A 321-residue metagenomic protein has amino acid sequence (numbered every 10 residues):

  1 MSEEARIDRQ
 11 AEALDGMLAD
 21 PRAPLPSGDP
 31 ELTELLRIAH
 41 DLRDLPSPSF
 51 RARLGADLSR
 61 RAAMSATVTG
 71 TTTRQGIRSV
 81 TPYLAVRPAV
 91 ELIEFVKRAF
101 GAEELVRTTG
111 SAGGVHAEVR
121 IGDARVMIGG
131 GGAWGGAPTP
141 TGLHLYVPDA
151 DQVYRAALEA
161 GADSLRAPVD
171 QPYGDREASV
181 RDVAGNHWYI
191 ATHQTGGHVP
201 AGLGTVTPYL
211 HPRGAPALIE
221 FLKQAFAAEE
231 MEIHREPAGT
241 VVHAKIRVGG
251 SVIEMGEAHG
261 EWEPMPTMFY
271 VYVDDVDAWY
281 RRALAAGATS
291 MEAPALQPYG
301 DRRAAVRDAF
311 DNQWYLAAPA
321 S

Functional and structural regions predicted by a protein language model:
M1-P26: N-terminal leader/propeptide segments of preproteins
L18-P46, L58-V68: Short alpha-helical interface segments
S65-I93, T141-L143, A191-E220, E229-E232 (+2 more regions): N-terminal beta-strand motif that seeds the catalytic metal site of vicinal oxygen chelate
T69-Q75, Y154-L203, M231-H234, E254-G256 (+2 more regions): Vicinal oxygen chelate
G76, Y83-V126, Y209-I253: Core segments of cupin and vicinal oxygen chelate
S79-R87, H116-R120, A133-L158, R176-R181 (+4 more regions): Vicinal oxygen chelate
T109-A112, W134-G135, Q171-P172, E236-G239 (+2 more regions): A short beta-turn/loop motif at secondary-structure boundaries
